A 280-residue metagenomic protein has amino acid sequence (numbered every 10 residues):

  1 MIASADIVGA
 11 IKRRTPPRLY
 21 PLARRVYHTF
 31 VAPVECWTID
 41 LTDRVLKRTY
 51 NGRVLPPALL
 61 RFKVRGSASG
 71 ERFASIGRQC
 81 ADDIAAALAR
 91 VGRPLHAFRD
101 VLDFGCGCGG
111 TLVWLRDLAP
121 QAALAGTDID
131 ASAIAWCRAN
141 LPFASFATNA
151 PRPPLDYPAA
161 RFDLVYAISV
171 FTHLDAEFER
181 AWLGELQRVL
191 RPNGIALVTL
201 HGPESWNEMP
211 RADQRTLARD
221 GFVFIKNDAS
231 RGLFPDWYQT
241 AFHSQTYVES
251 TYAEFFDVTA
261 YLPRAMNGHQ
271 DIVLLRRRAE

Functional and structural regions predicted by a protein language model:
M1-P21: Compositionally biased, charge-rich terminal segments
G9, Y20-D100, G107-P154, A176 (+2 more regions): Class I (Rossmann-like) S-adenosyl-L-methionine-dependent methyltransferase catalytic domain, capturing the SAM-binding
L155-V165: A short acidic, Gly/Pro-enriched loop at the edge of an enzyme's catalytic core that lines a small-molecule cofactor
L164-E177: A short SAM/SAH-binding and catalytic strip from SAM-dependent methyltransferases
R180-P192: A short glycine-rich, Lys/Arg-flanked "PGG" loop and its adjoining helix->strand segment in the class I
